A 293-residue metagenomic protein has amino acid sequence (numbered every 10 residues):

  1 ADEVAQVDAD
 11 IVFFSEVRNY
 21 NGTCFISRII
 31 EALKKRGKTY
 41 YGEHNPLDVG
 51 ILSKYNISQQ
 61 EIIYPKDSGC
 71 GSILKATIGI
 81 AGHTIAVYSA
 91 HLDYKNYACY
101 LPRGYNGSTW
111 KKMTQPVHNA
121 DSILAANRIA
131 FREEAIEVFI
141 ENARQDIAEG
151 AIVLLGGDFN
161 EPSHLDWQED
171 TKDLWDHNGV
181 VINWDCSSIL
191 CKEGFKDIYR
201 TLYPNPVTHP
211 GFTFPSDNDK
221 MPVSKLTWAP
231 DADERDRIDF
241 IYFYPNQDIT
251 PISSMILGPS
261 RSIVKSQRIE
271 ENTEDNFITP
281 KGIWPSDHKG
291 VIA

Functional and structural regions predicted by a protein language model:
A1-T23, A76, V87-A90, A125-D170 (+4 more regions): Active-site beta-strand/loop signature of hydrolases that rely on acidic residues for catalysis
A5-Q6, L33-R36, E43-N45, S68-G69 (+5 more regions): Extracellular/periplasmic catalytic domains that process cell-envelope and extracellular macromolecules
D8, K54-N56, G194, N246: Residue-level detector of structured alpha->beta connecting loops
I11-N106, S253-I256: Structured beta-strand-rich core segments of catalytic domains in phosphoester-bond hydrolases
C24, R28, L47, S122 (+5 more regions): Extracytoplasmic/secreted proteins, especially bacterial periplasmic and envelope-associated proteins
A76, S89, G107-T114, I269-I283: Short, surface-exposed secondary-structure junctions/capping segments
Y100-I129, D170-L174: A solvent-exposed, charged loop/short amphipathic helix patch at secondary-structure junctions
E141-L154, F159-A293: Metal-dependent phosphoester-hydrolase catalytic domains
